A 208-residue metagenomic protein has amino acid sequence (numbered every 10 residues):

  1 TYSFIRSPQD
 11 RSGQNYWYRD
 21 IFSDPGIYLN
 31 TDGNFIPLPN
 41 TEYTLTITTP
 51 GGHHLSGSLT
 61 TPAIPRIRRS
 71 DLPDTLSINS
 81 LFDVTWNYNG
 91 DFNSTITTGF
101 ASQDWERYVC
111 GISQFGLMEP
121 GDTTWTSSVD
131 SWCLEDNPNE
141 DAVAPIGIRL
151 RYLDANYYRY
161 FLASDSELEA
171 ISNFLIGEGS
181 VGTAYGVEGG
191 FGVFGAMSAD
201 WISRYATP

Functional and structural regions predicted by a protein language model:
T1-P208: A sequence/structural signal for flexible, mid-protein segments enriched in small/helix-disrupting residues
